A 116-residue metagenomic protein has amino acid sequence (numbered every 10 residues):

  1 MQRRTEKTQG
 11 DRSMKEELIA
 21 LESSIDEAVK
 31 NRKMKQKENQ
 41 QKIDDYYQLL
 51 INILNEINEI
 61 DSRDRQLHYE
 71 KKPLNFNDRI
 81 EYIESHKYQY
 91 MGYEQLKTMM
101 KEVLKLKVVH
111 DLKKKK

Functional and structural regions predicted by a protein language model:
R4-K116: Conserved nucleotidyltransferase catalytic core and NTase-mimicking acidic/glycine-rich helix/loop elements in nucleic
